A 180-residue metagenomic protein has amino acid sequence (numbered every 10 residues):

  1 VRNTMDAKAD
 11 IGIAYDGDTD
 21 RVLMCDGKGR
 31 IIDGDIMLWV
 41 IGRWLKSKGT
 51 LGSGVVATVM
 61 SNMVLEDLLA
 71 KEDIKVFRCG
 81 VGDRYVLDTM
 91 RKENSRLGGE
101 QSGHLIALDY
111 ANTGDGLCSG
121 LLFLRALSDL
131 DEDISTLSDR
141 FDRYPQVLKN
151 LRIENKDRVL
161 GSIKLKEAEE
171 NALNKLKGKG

Functional and structural regions predicted by a protein language model:
V1, M5, R43-K46, L173: Generic structural signal for well-ordered alpha-helical scaffold segments
V1-C25: N-terminal small/polar loop signature for handling phosphorylated ligands or for N-terminal nucleophile
I11, S47-G180: Phosphate-binding and adjacent anionic-ligand microenvironments
Y15-G17, I31-I36, A111-G114: Short glycine/threonine-rich catalytic loop with a Thr-x-Gly-x-Asp
G17, K28, I36-M37, M60 (+1 more regions): Short, ordered loop/turn segments at secondary-structure junctions
D20-W39, L65-E66: Short Gly/Thr/Asp-enriched flexible loops that form oxyanion-binding sites at enzyme active sites
I36-L51: Structural motif
